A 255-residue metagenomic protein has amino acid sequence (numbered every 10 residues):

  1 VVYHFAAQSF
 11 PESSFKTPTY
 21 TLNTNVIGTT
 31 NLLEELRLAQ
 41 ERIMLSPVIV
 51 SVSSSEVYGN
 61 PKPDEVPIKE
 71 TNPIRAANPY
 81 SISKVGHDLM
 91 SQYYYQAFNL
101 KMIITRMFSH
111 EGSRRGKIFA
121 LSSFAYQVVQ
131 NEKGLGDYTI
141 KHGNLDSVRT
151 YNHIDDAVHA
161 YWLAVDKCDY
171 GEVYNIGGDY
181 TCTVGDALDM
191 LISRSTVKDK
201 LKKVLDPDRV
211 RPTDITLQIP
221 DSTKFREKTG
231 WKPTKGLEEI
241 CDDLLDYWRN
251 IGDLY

Functional and structural regions predicted by a protein language model:
V1-H110, V184, K235, L244-Y247: N-terminal Rossmann-like NAD(P)+-binding domain of SDR-like oxidoreductases, especially those catalyzing
P61-P67, L89-V165, D179-T181, L188-S195: NAD(P)-dependent short-chain dehydrogenase/reductase
N72, K141-V148, T229, P233: Catalytic Tyr-x(3-8)-Lys segment
F124, K167-V210, S222: Mid/C-terminal beta-alpha module of Rossmann-like enzyme folds, strongest in SDR-family dehydrogenases/epimerases
I154, V173, P207-K232: Conserved C-terminal active-site "lid" loop/helix of NAD(P)H-dependent oxidoreductases that clamps the redox cofactor
A157, Y161, I176, A187 (+2 more regions): Non-catalytic, hydrophobic alpha-helical segments
N250-Y255: Short, charged, surface-exposed hinge/linker loops at domain edges that act as mobile lids or interdomain connectors
